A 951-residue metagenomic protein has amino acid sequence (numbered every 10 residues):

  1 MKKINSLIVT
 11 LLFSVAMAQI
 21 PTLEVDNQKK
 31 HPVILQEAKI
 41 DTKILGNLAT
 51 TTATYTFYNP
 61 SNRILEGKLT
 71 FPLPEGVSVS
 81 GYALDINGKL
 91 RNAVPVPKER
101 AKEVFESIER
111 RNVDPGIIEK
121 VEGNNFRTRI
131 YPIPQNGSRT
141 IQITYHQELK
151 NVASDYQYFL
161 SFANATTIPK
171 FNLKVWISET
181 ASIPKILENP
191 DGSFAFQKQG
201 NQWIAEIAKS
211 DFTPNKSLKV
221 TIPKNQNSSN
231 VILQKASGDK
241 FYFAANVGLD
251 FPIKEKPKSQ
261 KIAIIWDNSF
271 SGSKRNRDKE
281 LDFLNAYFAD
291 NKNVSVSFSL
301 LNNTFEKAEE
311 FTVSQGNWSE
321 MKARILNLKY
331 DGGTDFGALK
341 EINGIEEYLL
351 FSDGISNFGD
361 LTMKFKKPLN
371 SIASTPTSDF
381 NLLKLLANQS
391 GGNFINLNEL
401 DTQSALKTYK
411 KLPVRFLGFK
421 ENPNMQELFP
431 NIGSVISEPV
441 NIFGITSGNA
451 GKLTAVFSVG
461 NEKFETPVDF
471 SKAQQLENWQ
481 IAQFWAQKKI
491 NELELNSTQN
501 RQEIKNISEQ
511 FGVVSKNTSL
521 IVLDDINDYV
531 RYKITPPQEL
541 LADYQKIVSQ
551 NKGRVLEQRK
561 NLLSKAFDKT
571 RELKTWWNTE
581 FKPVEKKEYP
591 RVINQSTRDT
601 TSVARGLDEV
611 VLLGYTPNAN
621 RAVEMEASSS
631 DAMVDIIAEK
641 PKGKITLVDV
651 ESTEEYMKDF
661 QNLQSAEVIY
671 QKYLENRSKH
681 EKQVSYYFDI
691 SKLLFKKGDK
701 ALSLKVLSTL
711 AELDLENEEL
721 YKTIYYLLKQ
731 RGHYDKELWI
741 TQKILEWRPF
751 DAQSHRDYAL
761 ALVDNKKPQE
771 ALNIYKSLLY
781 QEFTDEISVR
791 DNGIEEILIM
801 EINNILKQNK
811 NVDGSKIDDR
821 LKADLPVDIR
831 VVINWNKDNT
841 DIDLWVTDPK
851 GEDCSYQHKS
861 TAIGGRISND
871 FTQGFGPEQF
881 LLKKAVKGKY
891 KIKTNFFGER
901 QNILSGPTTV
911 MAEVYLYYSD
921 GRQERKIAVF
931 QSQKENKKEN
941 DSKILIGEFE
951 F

Functional and structural regions predicted by a protein language model:
A18-G46: N-terminal, polar/Ser/Thr-rich
G81-I86, N92-V121, N125, R129-Q135 (+4 more regions): An acidic, Ser/Thr-enriched
L173-V175, A387, T600, L607-P617 (+2 more regions): N-terminal secretion/transport leader regions
L249, P257-Q315, E347-F351: Von Willebrand factor
E306-A308, V313-E347, S356, S378-D379: Von Willebrand factor
G344, K366, V648-E651, H680-Y687 (+6 more regions): Generic helix N-cap/helix-start motif at coil->alpha-helix transitions
S352-L397, D401-Y409: VWA/integrin I-like adhesion module and closely mimicked acidic/polar interface patches used
I805-F951: Intrinsic-disorder/low-complexity signal
